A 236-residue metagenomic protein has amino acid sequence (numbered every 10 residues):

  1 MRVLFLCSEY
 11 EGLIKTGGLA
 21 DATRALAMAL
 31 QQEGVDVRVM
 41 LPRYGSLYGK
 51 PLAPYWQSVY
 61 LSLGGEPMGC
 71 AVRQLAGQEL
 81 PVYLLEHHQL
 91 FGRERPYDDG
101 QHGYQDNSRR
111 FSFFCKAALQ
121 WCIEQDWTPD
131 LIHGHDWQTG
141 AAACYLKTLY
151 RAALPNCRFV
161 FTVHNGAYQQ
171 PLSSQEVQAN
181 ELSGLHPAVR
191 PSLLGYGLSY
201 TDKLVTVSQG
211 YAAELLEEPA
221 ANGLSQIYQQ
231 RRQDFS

Functional and structural regions predicted by a protein language model:
M1-S236: Catalytic cores of nucleotide-sugar-dependent glycosyltransferases that transfer UDP/GDP/TDP-activated
